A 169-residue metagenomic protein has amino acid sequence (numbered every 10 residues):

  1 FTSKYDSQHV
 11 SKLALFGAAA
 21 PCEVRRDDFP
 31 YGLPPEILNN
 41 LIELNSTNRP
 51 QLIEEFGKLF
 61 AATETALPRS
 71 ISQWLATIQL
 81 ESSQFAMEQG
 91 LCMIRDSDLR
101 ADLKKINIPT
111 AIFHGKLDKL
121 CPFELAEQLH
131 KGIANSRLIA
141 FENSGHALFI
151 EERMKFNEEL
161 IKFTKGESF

Functional and structural regions predicted by a protein language model:
T2-T47: Flexible "cap/lid" loop of the alpha/beta hydrolase fold
A14-F16, A111-F113, I139: Hydrophobic/aromatic beta-strand patches that form the interior of the parallel beta-sheet core in alpha/beta enzyme
V24, D28-G32, E43-K104: Conserved alpha/beta-hydrolase catalytic His-Asp/Glu region
I106, I112-H114, D118: Short beta-strand/loop motif that positions the catalytic acidic residue of the alpha/beta-hydrolase fold
K119-L125: Conserved alpha/beta-hydrolase "acid-adjacent" motif
E127-S136: Active-site-adjacent alpha-helix of alpha/beta-hydrolase-fold enzymes
S136-F169: Catalytic active-site module of serine/aspartate enzymes centered on a nucleophile-bearing elbow/loop
